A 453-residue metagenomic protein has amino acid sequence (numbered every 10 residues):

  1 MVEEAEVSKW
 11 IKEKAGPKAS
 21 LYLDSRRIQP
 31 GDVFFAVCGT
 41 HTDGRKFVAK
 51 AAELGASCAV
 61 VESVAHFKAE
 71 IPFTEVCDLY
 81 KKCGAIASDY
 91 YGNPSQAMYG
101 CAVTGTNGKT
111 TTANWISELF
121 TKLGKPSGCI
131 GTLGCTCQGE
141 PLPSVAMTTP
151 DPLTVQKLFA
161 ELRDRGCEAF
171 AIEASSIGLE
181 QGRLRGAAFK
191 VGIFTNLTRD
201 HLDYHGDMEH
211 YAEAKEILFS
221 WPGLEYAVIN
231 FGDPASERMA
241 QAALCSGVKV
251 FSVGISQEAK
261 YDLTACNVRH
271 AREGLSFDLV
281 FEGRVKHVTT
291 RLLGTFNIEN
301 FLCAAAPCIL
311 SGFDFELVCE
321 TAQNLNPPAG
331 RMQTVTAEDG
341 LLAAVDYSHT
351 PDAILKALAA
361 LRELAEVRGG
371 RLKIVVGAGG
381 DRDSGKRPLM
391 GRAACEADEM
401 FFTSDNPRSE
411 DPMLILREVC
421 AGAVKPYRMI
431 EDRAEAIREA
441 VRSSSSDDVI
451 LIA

Functional and structural regions predicted by a protein language model:
M1-A85, D89, P234, Y261 (+5 more regions): N-terminal leader/targeting and accessory segments in enzymes
E3, A65-A69, R165, F189-A343 (+1 more regions): Acidic, Mg2+-coordinating active-site environments of NTP-dependent enzymes
G39-T42, P327-G330, D352, A359-V424 (+1 more regions): Active-site beta-alpha connecting loops in nucleotide-dependent enzymes
V48, S117, F159, K215 (+3 more regions): Generic hydrophobic/aromatic pocket-lining and core-packing "Φ" positions
A49-K50, L54-G55, V60, P72 (+5 more regions): P-loop/Walker A phosphate-binding loop and immediately adjacent motor/lid segment at beta-alpha junctions
C83-F231, A235-K249, F281, L302: Phosphate-binding loop of NTP-binding sites
M429-A453: C-terminal structured "cap/appendage" subdomains that terminate the fold
